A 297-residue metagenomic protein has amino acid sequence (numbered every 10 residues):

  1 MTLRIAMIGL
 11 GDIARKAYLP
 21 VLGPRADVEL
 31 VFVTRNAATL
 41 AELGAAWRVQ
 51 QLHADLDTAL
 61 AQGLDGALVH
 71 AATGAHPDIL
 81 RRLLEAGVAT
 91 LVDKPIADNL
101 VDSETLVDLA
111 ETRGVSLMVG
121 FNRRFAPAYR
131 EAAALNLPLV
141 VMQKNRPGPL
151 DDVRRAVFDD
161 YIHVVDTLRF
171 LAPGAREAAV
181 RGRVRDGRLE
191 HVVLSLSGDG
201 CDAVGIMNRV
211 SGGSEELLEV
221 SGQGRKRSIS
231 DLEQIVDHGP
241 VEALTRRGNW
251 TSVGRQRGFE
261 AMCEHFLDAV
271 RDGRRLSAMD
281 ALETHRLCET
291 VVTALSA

Functional and structural regions predicted by a protein language model:
M1, F32, T58, G66-A71 (+2 more regions): C-terminal helix-rich "cap/oligomerization" subdomain common to oxidoreductases
M1-W47: N-terminal Rossmann-like dinucleotide-binding module
A14, V92, L117-V119, I229: Hydrophobic residues in well-ordered beta-strands that form the structural core
L40, H76, L80, S103 (+4 more regions): A general structural signal for well-ordered alpha-helical segments in protein cores
W47-L91, P95-T105: Beta-loop-alpha module in the N-terminal Rossmann-like domain of NAD(P)-dependent dehydrogenases, especially those
A97-P149: A contiguous active-site-proximal alpha/beta segment in oxidoreductase catalytic domains
G148-L217: Rossmann-like dinucleotide-binding domain that binds NAD(P)(H)
C201-E264, S277: NAD(P)-dinucleotide binding in Rossmann-like oxidoreductases
